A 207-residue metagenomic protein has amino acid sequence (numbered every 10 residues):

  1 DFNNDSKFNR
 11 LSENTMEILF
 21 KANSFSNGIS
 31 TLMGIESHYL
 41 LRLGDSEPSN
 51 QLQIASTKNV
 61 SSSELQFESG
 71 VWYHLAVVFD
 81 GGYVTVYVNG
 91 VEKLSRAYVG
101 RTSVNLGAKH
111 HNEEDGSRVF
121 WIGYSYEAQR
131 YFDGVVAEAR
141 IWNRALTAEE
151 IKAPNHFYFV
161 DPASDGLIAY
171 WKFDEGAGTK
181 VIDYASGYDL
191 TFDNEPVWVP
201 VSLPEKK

Functional and structural regions predicted by a protein language model:
D1-I151, F157-Y188, D193-K207: Extracellular glycan-associated modules
